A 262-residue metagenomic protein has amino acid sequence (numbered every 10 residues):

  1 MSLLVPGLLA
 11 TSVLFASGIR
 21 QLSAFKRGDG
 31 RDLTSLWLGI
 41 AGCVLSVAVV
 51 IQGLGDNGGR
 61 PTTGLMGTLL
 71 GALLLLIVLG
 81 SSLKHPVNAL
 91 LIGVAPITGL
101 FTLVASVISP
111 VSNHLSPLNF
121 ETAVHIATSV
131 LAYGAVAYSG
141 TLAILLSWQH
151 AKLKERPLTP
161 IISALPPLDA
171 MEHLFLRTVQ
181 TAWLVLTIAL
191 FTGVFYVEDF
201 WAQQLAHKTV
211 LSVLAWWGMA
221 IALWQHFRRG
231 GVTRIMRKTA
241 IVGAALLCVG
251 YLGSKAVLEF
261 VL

Functional and structural regions predicted by a protein language model:
M1-F15, A132-V136, V261: Hydrophobic transmembrane alpha-helical segments in integral membrane proteins
S2-S12, G59-G71, Q204-A215: Structural signature of hydrophobic alpha-helical transmembrane segments
A10, A123-L142: Alpha-helical transmembrane segments
G30-I40, T62-T68, V87-G99, M236-V242: Cytoplasmic-side transmembrane-helix entry/capping segments in multi-pass membrane proteins
S82-A132: Hydrophobic alpha-helical segments and helix pairs
K152-Y196: A mid-sequence, solvent-exposed acidic-amphipathic segment
W224-L246: Interfacial loop-to-transmembrane junctions
V249-L262: Juxtamembrane boundary at the C-terminal end of a transmembrane helix
